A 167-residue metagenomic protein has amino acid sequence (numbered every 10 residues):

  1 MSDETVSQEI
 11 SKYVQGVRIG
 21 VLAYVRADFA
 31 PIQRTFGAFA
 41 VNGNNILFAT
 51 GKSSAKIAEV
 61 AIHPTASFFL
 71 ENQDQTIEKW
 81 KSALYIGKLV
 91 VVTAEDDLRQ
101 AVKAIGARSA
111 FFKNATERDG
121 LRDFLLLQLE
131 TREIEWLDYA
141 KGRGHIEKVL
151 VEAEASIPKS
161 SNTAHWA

Functional and structural regions predicted by a protein language model:
M1-I19: Short, basic/aromatic recognition patches
S2, K81-A167: Charged, gly/pro-rich active-site loop segments
V14-Q15, A61-I62, G106: Alpha-helix boundary recognition
G16-V21, R108-F111: Short Pro/Gly-enriched beta-strand edge/turn motifs at strand-loop
R18-K52, V60, A66-N72, W80-L84: Short beta-strand segments
D28-A30, I77, D119-L121: A short beta-turn/loop motif at secondary-structure boundaries
K52-S53, R132: A generic "binding-loop/recognition-motif" signal
S54-K56, Q75, G142-H145: Short, surface-exposed beta-strand-loop junctions and turns on beta-sheet-rich folds
